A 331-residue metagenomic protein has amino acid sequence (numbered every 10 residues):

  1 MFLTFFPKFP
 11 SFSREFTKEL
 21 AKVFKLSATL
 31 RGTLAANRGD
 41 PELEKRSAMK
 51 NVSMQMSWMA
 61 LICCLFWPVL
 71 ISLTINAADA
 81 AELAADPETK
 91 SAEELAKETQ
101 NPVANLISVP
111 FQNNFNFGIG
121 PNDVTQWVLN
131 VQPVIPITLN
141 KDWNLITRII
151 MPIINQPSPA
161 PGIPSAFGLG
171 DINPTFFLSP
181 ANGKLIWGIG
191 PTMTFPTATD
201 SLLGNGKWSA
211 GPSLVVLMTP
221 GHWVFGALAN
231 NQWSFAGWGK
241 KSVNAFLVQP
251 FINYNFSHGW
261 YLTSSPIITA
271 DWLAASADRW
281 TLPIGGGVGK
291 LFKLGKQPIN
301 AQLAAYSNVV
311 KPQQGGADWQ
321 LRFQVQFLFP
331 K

Functional and structural regions predicted by a protein language model:
M1-F9, K22-G39, L43-K90, K331: Cleavable N-terminal export/targeting peptides
F12: Hydrophobic ligand-binding cavity/cleft-lining segments
A78-G237, K241-K331: Transmembrane beta-barrel domains of Gram-negative outer membranes and organellar outer membranes
